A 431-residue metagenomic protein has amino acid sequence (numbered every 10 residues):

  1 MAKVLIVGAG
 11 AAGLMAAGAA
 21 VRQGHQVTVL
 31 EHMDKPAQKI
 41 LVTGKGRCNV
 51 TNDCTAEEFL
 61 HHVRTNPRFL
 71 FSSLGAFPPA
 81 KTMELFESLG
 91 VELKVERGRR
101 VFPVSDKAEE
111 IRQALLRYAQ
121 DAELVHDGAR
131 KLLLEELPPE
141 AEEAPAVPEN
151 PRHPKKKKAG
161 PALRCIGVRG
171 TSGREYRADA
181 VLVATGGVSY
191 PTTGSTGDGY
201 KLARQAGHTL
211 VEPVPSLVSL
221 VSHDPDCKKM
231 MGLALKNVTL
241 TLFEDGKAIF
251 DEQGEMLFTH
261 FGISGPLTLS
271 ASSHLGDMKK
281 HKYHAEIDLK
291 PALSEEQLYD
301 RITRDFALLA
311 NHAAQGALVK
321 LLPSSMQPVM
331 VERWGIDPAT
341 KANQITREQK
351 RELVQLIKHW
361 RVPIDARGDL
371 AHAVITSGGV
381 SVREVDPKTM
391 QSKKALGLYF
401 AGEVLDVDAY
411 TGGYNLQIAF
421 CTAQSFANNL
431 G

Functional and structural regions predicted by a protein language model:
A2-V29, F426-L430: N-terminal Rossmann-like FAD-binding beta1-loop-alpha1 element of flavoenzymes
L5-V7, E175-S189, A203-R204, M256-T259 (+2 more regions): Short hydrophobic core segments
V21-K45: Glycine-rich FAD pyrophosphate-binding loop
D34-P36, L41-V42, V50, A56-E57 (+3 more regions): An anion/pyrophosphate-binding glycine-rich loop and adjacent beta-alpha core in soluble alpha-beta enzymes
R47-V95: Glycine-rich active-site loop/strand segments that organize a redox cofactor
V125-G128, P154-A159, P328-D408: A glycine-rich dinucleotide-binding beta-alpha-beta segment and adjacent secondary-structure elements that constitute
V125-R164: A conserved short coil-to-beta-strand element within the FAD-binding core of flavoproteins
A180-D226: Glycine-rich loop(s) and the adjacent beta-strand/alpha-helix scaffold that form part
